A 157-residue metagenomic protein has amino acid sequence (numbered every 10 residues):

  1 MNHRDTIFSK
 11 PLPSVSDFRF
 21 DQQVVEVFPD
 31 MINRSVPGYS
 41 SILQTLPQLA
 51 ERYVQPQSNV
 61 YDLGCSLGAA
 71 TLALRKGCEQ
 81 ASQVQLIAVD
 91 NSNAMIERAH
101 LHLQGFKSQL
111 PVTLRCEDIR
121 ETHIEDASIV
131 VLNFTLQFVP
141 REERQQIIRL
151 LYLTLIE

Functional and structural regions predicted by a protein language model:
M1-D17: N-terminal auxiliary segments of SAM/dcSAM-dependent transferases
P13-D17, Q22-L43: Class I SAM-dependent methyltransferase Rossmann-like catalytic core, especially the SAM/SAH-binding loop
G38-P56: Conserved alpha-helix/loop element of class I SAM-dependent methyltransferases that forms part of the SAM/SAH-binding
Y61, S66-R120: Class I SAM-dependent methyltransferase SAM/SAH-binding core
E121-E125: Short conserved loop adjoining the S-adenosyl-L-methionine
V131: A conserved beta-strand element that flanks and buttresses the S-adenosyl-L-methionine
F134-F138: Short catalytic micro-motifs in class I SAM-dependent methyltransferases
Q145-E157: A short glycine-rich, Lys/Arg-flanked "PGG" loop and its adjoining helix->strand segment in the class I
